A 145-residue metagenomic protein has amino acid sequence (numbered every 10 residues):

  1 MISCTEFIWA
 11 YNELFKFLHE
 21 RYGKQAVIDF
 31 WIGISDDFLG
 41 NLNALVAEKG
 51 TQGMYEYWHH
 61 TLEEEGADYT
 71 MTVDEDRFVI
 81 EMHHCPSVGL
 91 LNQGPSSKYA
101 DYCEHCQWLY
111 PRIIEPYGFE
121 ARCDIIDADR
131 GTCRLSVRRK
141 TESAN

Functional and structural regions predicted by a protein language model:
M1-V79, H84-E104, E115, E120-R134 (+1 more regions): N-terminal accessory segment detector
